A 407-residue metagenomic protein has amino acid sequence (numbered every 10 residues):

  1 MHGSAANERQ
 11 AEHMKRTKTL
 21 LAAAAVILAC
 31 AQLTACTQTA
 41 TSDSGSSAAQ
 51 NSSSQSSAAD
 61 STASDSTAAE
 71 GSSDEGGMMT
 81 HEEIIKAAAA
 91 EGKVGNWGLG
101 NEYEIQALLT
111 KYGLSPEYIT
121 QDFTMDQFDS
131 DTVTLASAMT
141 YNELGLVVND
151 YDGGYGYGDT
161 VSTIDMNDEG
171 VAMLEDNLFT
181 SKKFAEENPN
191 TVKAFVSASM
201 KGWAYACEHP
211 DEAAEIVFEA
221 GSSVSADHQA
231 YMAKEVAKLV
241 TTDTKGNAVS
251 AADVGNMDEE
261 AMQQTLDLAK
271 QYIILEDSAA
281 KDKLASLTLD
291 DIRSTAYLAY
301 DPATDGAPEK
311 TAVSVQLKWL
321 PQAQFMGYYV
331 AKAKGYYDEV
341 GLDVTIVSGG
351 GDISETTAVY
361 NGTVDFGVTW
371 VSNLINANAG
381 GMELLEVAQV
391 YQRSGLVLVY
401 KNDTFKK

Functional and structural regions predicted by a protein language model:
M1-H13: Short, Lys/Arg-enriched N-terminal segments with co-localized hydrophobic residues within the first ~10-30 amino acids
R16-T39: Sec-dependent N-terminal signal peptides of Gram-positive bacterial secreted proteins and lipoproteins
L33-S57: Bacterial lipoprotein signal-peptidase II cleavage site
A68-A69, D74-Q121, M125-S130, T134-Y141 (+5 more regions): Short, glycine-/small- and polar/acidic-enriched structural segments that line small-molecule recognition paths
Q121-D126, D131-S223, D365, S372-N373 (+1 more regions): Pocket-lining segment of extracytoplasmic ligand-binding domains
E187-L275: Secondary-structure end/capping motifs
E260-K310: Conserved C-terminal helix/tail region of periplasmic/extracytoplasmic solute-binding proteins
